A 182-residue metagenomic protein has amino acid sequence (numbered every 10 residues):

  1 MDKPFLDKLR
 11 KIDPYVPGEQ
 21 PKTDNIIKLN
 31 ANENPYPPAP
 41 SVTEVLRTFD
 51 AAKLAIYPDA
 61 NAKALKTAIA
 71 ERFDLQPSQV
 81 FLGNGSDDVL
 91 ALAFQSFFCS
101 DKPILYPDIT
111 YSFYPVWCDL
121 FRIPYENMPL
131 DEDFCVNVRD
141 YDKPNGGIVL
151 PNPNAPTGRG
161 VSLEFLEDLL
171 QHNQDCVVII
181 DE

Functional and structural regions predicted by a protein language model:
M1-I56, P144: N-terminal "arm"/small-domain region of PLP-dependent enzymes with the aminotransferase-like
N32-P35, S86-D87, Y111, N152-P156: Short glycine-rich anion-binding loops that position phosphate/pyrophosphate groups of nucleotides and phosphorylated
K63-P103: Phosphate-binding glycine-rich loop
S96-W117: Conserved PLP-anchoring active-site segment centered on the Schiff-base-forming lysine
K102, I123, N173-V177: A short helix->loop->beta-strand "cap" motif at the edges of active sites that frequently abuts
D108, N127-E132: Short beta->alpha connector loops at strand-helix junctions that form conserved, small/polar/Pro-enriched
D131-E182: Active-site phosphate-binding strand-loop segment of PLP-dependent enzymes
